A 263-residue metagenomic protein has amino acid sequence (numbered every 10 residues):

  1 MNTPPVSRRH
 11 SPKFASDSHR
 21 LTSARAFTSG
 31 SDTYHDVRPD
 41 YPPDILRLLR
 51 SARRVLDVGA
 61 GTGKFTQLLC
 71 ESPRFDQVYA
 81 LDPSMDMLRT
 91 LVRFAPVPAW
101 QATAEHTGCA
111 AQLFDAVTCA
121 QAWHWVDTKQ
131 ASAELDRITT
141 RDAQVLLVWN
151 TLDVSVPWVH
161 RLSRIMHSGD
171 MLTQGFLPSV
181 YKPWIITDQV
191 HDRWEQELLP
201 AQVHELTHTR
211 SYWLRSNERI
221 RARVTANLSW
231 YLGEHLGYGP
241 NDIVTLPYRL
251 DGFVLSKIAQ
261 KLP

Functional and structural regions predicted by a protein language model:
N2-S51: Conserved class I S-adenosyl-L-methionine
L49, V126, I138-T139: A generic alpha-to-beta junction signature in SAM-dependent methyltransferases
R53-G61: Conserved class I S-adenosyl-L-methionine
T62-H106: Class I SAM-dependent methyltransferase SAM/SAH-binding core
E105-A116: A short acidic, Gly/Pro-enriched loop at the edge of an enzyme's catalytic core that lines a small-molecule cofactor
D115-K129: A short SAM/SAH-binding and catalytic strip from SAM-dependent methyltransferases
Q130, D136, T140-L198: Conserved catalytic/acceptor-binding region of the Class I
P183-P263: Conserved Class I S-adenosyl-L-methionine
